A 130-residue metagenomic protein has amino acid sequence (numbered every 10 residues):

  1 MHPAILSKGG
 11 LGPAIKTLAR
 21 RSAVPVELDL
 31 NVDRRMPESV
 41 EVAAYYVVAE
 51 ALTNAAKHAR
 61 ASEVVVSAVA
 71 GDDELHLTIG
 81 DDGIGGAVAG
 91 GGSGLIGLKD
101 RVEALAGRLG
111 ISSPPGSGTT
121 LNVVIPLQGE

Functional and structural regions predicted by a protein language model:
M1-E130: Coiled-coil dimerization/phosphotransfer module
